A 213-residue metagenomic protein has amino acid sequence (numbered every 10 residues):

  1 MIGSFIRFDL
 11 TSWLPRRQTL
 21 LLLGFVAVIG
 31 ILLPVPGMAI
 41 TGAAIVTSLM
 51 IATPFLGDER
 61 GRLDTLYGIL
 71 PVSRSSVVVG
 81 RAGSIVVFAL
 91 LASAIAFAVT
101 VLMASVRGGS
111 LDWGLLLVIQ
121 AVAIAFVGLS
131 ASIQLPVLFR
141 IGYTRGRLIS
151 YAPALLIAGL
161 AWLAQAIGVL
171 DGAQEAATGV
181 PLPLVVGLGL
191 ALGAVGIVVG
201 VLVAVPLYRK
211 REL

Functional and structural regions predicted by a protein language model:
M1-R62, G80-L213: Hydrophobic alpha-helical transmembrane segments of membrane proteins
T65: Active-site phosphate/pyrophosphate-handling residues
G68-R74: Short helix-to-coil transition segments within interhelical loops that connect adjacent transmembrane helices
S76-V78: Alpha-helix N-cap/helix-start motif at helix boundaries, enriched for small hydrophobics
